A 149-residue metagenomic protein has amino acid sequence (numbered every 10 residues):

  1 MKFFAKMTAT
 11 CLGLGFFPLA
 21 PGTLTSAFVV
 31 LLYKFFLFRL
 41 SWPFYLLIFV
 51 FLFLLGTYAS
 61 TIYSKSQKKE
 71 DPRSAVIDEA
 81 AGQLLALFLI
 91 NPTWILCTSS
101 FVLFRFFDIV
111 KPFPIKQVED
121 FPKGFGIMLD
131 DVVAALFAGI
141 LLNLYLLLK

Functional and structural regions predicted by a protein language model:
M1-T25, Y58-A86, F106-L136: Interhelical loop and helix-boundary elements at the membrane-water interface of polytopic inner-membrane proteins
L14-P21, W42-Y45, N143: Alpha-helical transmembrane segments and their cytosolic membrane-interface
L24-F28, P43-V50, W94, T98-V102 (+3 more regions): Hydrophobic alpha-helical transmembrane segments
F28-S41, L84-I90, L142: Interfacial segments of multi-pass membrane proteins
F36, N91-P92, F113, L146: Short alpha-helix boundary/capping motifs
F36-V50, P114-F125: Membrane interface segments of multi-pass transport proteins and intramembrane proteases
F38, W42-G56, T61, R73-I77 (+4 more regions): Alpha-helical transmembrane segments and their juxtamembrane interface "caps" in small multi-pass membrane proteins
N143-K149: Juxtamembrane boundary at the C-terminal end of a transmembrane helix
